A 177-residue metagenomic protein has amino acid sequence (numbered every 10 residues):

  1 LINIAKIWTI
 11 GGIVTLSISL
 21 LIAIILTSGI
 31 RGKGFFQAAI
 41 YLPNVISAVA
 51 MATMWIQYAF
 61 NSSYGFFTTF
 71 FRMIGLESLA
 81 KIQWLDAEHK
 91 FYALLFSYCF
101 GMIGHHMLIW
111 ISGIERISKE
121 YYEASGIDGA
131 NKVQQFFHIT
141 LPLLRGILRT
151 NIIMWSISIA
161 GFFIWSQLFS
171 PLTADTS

Functional and structural regions predicted by a protein language model:
L1-S177: A structural signal for multi-pass alpha-helical bundles of membrane permease subunits that mediate small-molecule
